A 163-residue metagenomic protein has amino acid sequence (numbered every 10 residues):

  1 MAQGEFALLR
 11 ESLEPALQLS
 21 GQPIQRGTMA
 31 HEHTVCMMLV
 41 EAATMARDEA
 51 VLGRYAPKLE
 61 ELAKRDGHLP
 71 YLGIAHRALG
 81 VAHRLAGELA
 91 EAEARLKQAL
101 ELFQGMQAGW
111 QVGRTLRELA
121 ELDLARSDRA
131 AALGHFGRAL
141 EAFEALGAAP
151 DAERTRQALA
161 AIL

Functional and structural regions predicted by a protein language model:
M1-L163: Helix-coil-helix junctions within alpha-helical repeat/solenoid scaffolds
